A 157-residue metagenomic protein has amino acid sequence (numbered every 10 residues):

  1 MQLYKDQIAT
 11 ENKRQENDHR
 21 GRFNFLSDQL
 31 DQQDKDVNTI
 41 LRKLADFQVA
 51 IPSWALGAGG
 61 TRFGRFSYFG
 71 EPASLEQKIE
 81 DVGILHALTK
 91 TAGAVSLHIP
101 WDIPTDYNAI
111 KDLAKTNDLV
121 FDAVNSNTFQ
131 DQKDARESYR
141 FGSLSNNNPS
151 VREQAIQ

Functional and structural regions predicted by a protein language model:
M1-I156: N-terminal pre-domain/capping segments
